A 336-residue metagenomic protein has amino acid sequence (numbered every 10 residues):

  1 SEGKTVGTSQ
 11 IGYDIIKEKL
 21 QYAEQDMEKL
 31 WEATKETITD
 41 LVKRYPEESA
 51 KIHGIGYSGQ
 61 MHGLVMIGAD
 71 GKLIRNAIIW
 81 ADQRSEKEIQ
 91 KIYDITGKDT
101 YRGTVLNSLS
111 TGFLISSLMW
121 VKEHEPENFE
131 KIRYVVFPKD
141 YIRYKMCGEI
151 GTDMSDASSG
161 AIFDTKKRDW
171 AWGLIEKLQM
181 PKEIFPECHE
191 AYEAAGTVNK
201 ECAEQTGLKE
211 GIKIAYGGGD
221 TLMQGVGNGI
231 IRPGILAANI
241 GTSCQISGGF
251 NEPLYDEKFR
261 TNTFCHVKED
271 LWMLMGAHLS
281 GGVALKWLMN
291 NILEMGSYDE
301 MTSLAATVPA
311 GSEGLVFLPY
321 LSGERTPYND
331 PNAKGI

Functional and structural regions predicted by a protein language model:
S1-R75, K87, K91, G103 (+3 more regions): N-terminal glycine/serine-rich phosphate-binding loop of ATP-dependent small-molecule kinases, especially carbohydrate
G3, D26, I55, D82 (+3 more regions): Residue-level signal for inorganic ion chemistry
G7-I11, P186, I336: Structural signal for short hydrophobic segments within the conserved structured cores of catalytic domains across
I11, I16, I78-S85, A157-S158 (+1 more regions): Short, acidic/turn-prone active-site loops that include or flank metal/cofactor- and phosphate-binding residues
E18-Q21, R75-I78, C265-M275: Short beta-alpha connecting loops at secondary-structure transitions that line or flank enzyme active sites
Y45-W80, N107-G112, R143-D164, E187-E190 (+1 more regions): Short beta-strand-loop/turn "lid" adjacent to the catalytic site in phosphate-handling enzymes
E86, Y93-S108, F113-G151, D156 (+3 more regions): Active-site core segments that coordinate phosphate-bearing ligands/cofactors across diverse enzyme families
E183-H189, K213-A215: General small-molecule cofactor/ligand-binding pocket signal
